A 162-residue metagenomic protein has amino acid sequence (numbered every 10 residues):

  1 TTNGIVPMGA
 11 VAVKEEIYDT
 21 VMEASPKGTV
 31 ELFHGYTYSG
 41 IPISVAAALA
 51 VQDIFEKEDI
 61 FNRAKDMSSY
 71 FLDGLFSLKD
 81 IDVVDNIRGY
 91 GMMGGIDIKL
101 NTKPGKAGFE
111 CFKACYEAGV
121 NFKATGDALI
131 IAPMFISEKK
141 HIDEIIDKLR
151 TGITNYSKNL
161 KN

Functional and structural regions predicted by a protein language model:
T1-N162: Conserved N-terminal phosphate-binding loop of PLP-dependent enzymes in the Aspartate aminotransferase
